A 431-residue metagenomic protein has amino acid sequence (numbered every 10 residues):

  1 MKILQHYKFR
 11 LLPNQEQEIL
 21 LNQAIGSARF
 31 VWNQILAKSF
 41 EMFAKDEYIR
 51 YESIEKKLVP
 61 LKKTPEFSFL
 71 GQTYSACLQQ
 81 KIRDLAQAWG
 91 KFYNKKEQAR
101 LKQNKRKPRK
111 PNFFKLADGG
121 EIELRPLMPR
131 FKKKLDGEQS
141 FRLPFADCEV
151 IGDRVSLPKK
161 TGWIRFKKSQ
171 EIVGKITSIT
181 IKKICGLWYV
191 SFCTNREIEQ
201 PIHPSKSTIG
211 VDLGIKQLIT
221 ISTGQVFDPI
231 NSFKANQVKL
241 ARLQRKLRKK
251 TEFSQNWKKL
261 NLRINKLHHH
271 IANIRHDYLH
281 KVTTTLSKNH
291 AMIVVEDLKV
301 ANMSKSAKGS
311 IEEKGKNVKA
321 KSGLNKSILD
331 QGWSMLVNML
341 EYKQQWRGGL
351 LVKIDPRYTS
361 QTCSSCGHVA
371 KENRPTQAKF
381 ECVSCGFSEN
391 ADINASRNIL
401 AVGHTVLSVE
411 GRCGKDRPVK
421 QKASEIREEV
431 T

Functional and structural regions predicted by a protein language model:
M1-L78: Gly/serine-rich nucleotide phosphate-binding loop at the start of the catalytic core of nucleotide/ADP-ribose-handling
Q5, K168-K175, T180-T431: Positively charged, helix-rich recognition surfaces that bind polyanionic ligands
Y7, L11, L85, L340: TRNA-binding/sensing appendages of the translation machinery
I19, G26, F30, A76-Q79 (+6 more regions): Short, well-ordered alpha-helical segments
I35, K81-F92, I393-G403: Stable alpha-helical structural segments in soluble proteins, enriched in small hydrophobic residues
A37, T73, K96-R106, F114-A117 (+5 more regions): Short coil/turn segments at secondary-structure boundaries
F40-A44, Y93-L101, A291, Q344-L350: Surface-exposed helix-capping loop/turn segments at secondary-structure junctions
E52-K182, K326, D330: Acidic carboxylate diad motif detector
